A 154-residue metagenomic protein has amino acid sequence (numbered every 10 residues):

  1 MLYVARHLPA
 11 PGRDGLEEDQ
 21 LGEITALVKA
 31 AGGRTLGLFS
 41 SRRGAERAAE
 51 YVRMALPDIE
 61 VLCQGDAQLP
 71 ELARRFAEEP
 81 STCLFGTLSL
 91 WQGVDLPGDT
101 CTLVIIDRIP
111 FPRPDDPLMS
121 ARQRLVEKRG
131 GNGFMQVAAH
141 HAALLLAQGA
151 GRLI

Functional and structural regions predicted by a protein language model:
M1-I154: ASCE RecA-like P-loop NTPase motor cores that couple ATP hydrolysis to mechanical translocation on nucleic acids
